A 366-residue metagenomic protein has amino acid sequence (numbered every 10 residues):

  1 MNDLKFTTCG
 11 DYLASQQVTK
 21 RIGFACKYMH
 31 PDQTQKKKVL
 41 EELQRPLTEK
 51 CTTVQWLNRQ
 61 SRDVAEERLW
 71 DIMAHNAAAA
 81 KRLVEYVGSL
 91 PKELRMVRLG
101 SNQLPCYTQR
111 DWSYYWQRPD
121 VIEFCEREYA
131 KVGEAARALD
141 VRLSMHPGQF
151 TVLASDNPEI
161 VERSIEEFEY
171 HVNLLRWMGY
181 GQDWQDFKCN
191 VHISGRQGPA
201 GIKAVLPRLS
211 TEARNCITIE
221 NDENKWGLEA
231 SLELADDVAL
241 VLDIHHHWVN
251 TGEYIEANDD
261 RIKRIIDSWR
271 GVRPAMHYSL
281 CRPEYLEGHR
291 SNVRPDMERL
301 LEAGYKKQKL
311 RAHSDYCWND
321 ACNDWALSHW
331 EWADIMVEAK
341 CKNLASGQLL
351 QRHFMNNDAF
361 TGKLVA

Functional and structural regions predicted by a protein language model:
M1-R142, T151-S164, E169, N173 (+5 more regions): Alpha/beta catalytic barrel-like cores
H146, D243, I335: Conserved, mostly hydrophobic/aromatic
P147-Q149, F187: Short, conserved phosphate-binding/catalytic loop or strand-edge motifs used in phosphoryl-/nucleotidyl-transfer
V161-A239, H245: Eukaryote-skewed repeat-based solenoidal scaffolds used as protein-protein interaction platforms, primarily
V241, H245-H247, N258, I262: Catalytic-core regions of glycoside hydrolase
W248-G252: Short active-site loop/helix that positions an aromatic residue
